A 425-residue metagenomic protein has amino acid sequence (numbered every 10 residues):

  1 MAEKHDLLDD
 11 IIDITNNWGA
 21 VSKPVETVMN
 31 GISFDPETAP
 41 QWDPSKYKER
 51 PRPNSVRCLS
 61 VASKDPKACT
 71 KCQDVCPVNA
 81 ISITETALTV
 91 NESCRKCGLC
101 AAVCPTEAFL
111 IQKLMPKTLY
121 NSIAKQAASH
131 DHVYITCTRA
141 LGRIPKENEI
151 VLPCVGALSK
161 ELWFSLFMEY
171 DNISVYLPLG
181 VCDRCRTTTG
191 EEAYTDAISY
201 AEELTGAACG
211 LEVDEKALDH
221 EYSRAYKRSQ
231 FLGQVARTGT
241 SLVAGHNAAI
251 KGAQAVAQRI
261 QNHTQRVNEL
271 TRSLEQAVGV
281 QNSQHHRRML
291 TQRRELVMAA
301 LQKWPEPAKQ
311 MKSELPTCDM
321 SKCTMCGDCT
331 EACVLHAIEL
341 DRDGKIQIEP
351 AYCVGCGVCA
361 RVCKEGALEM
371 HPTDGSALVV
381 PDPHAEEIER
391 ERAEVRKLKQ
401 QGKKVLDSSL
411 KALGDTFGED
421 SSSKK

Functional and structural regions predicted by a protein language model:
M1-R50, V56, S60-D65, A102-G206 (+2 more regions): Flanking helices and flexible, charged tails adjoining ferredoxin-like Fe-S electron-transfer domains in multi-subunit
I14, K23, A39-A68, V78-K96 (+6 more regions): Ferredoxin-like iron-sulfur electron-transfer modules
C72, C76, C100, C104 (+4 more regions): A structural signal for short beta-strand/turn segments enriched in small hydrophobics and glycine
A87-T106, Y226-V235: Basic (Lys/Arg-enriched) interaction patch that binds polyanionic ligands
E212-S223, R228, Q258-S273, E386-K397: Extracellular/periplasmic ectodomains of large secreted or surface enzymes and adhesion receptors
D219-I250: N-terminal secretory signal peptides and thylakoid transit peptides that target proteins across membranes
H246-R288: C-terminal segment of N-terminal export signals and the immediately downstream linker at the start of the mature
V297-A299: C-terminal compact regulatory domains
